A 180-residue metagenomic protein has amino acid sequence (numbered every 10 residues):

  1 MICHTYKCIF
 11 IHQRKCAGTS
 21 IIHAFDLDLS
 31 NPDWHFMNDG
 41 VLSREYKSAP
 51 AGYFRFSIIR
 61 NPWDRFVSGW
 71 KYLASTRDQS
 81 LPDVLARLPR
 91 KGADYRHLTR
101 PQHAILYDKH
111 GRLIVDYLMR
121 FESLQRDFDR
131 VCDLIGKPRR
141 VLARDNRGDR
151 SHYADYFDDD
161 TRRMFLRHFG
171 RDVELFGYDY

Functional and structural regions predicted by a protein language model:
M1-Y180: Membrane-interface amphipathic segments in extracytoplasmic regions
